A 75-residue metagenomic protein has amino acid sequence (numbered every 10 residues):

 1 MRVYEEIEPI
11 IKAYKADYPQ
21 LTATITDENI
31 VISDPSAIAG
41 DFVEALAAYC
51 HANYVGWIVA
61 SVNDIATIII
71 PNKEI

Functional and structural regions predicted by a protein language model:
M1-A16, G40-C50: Short amphipathic alpha-helix segments
Y14, E28, P71-N72: Generic cytosolic/nucleocytoplasmic N-terminal low-complexity/intrinsically disordered segments
A16-P19, V55: Short aromatic/hydrophobic-glycine micro-motifs
Y18-I38, N63-A66: Short glycine-rich, basic-tinged beta-strand/loop micro-motifs
E28-V59: Short, hydrophobic/π-rich interface segment
V59-I75: C-terminal edge-of-domain segments
